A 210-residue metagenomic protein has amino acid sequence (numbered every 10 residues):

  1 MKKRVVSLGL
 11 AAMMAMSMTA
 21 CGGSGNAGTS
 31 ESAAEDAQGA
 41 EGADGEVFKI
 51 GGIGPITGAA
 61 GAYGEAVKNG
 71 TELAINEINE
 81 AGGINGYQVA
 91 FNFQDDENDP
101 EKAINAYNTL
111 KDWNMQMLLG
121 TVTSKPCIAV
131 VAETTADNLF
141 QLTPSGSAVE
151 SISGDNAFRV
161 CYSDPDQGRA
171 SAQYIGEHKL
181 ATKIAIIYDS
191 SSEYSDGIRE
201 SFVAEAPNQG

Functional and structural regions predicted by a protein language model:
M1-K49, E80: Short, low-complexity disordered leader/linker segments with a strong preference for bacterial N-terminal type II
Q38-E41, K68-F91, A204-G210: Signal peptide-proximal N-terminal region of secreted/periplasmic/extracellular or secretory-lumen proteins
G42-D44, G51-G70, Q94-P100, V122-T123 (+1 more regions): Extracytoplasmic "Venus flytrap"
E46-K49, G86-A90, W113-L118, A136-Q141 (+3 more regions): Loop/turn elements at helix/coil->beta-strand transitions in domains of secreted/extracellular proteins
A59, Y63, V67-A74, A106 (+6 more regions): Stable alpha-helical elements in mature extracytoplasmic
A62-V67, A81-E150: Beta-alpha junction/loop-to-helix N-cap segments that form part of ligand/metal-binding clefts
A157-G210: An alpha-beta-alpha
